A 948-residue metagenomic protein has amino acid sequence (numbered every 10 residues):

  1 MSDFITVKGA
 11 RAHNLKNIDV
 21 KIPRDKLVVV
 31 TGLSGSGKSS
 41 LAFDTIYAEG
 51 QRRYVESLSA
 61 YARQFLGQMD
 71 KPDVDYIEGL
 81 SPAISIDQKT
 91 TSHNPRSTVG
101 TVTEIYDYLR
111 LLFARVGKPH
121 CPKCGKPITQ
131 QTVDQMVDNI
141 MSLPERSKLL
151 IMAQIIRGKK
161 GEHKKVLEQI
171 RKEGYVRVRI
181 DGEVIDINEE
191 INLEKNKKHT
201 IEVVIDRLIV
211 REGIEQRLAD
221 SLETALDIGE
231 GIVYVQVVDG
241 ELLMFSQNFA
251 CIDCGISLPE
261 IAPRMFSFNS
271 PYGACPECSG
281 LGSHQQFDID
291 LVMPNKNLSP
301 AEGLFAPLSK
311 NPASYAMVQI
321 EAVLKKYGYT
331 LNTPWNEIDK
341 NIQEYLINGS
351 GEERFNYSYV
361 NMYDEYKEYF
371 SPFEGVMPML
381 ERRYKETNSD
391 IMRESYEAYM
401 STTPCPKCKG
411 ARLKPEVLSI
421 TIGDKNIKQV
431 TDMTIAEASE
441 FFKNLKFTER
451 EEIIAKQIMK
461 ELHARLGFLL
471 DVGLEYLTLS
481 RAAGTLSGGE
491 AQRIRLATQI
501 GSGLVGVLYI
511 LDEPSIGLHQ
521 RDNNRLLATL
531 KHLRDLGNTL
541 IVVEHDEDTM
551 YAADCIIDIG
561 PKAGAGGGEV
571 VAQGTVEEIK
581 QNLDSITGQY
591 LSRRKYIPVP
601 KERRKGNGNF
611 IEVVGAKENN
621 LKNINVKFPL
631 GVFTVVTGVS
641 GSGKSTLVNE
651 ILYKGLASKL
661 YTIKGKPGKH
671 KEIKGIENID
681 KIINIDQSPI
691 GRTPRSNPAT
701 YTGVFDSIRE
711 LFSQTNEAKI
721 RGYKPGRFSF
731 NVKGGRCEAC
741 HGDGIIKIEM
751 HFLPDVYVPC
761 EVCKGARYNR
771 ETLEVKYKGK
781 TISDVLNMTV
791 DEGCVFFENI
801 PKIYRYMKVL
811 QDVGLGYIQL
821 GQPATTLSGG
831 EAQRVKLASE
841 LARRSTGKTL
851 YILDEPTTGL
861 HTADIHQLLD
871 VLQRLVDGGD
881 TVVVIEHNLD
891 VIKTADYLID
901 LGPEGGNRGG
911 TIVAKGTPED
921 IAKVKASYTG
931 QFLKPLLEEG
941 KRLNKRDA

Functional and structural regions predicted by a protein language model:
M1-A948: Conserved phosphate-binding elements of NTP-dependent enzyme cores
